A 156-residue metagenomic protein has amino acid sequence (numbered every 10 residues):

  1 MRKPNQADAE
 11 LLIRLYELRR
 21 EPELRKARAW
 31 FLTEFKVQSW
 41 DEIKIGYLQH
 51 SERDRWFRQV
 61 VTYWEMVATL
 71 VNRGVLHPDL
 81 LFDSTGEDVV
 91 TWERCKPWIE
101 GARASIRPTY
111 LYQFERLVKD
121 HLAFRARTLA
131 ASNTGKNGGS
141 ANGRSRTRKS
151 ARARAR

Functional and structural regions predicted by a protein language model:
M1-R156: Acidic, Ser/Pro/Thr-rich low-complexity regulatory regions and the short amphipathic helical interaction modules they
